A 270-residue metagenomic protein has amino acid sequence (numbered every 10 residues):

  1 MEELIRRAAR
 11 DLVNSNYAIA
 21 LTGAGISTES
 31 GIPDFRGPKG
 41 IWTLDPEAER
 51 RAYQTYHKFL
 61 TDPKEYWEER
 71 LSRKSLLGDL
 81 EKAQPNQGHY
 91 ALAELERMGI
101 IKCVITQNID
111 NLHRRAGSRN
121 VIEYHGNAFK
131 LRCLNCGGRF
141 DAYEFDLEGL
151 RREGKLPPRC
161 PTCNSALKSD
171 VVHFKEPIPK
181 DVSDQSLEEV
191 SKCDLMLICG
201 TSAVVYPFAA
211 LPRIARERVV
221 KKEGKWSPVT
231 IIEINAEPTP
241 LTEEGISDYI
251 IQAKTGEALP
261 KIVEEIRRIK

Functional and structural regions predicted by a protein language model:
M1-K270: Conserved catalytic core of sirtuin-type NAD+-dependent deacylases
